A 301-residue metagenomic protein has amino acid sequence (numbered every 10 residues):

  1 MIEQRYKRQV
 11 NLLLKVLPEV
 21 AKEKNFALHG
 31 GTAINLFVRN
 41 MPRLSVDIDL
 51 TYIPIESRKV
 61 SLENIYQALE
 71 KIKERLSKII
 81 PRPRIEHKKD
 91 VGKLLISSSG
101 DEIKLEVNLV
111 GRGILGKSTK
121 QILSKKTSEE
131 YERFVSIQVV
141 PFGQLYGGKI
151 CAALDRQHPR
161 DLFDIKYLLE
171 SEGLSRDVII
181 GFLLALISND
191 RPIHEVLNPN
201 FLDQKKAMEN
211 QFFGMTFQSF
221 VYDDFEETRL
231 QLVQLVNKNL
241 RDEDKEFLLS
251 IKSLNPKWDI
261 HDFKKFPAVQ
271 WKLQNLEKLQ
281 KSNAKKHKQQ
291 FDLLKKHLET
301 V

Functional and structural regions predicted by a protein language model:
M1-V301: Compositionally biased terminal segments of proteins
